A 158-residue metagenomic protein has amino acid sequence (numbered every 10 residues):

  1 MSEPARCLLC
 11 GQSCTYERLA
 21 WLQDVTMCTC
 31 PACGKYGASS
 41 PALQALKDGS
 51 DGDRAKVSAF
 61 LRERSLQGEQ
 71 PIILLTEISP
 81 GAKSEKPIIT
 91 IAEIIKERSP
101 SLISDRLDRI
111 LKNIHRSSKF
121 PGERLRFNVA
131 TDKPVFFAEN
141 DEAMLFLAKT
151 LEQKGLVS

Functional and structural regions predicted by a protein language model:
M1-R6, L22-T26: Short metal-coordination and nucleic-acid-contact micro-motifs, chiefly zinc-binding Cys/His arrays
C7-G11, C28-C30: Short cysteine-rich clusters marking metal-coordination/redox-active sites
T15-Y16, A38: Short functional micro-motifs and their immediate structural scaffolds
Q23-Y36: Cysteine-rich micro-motifs
C33-D51: Short metal-binding segments enriched for Cys and/or His
D51, A55-A138: Short amphipathic alpha-helical interface segments
F136-Q153: Short amphipathic alpha-helical interaction segments
